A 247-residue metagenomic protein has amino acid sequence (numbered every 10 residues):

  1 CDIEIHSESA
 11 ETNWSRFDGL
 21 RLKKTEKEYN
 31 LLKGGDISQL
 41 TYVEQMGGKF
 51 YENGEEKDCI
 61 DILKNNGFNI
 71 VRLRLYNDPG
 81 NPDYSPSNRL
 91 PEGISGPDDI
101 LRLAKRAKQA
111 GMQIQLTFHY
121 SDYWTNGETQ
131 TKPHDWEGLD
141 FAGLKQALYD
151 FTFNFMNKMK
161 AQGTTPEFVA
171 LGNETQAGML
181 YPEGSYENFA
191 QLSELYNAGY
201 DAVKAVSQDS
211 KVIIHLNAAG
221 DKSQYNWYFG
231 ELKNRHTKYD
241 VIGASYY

Functional and structural regions predicted by a protein language model:
E4, Q113-Q115, K211-I213: A structural signal for isolated positions on well-ordered beta-strands in alpha/beta enzyme cores
E4-N13: Short beta-strand-plus-loop segments that form exposed binding edges in beta-rich domains
S15, N30, N66, T164 (+1 more regions): Structured loop/turn residues at beta-strand edges in well-structured enzyme cores
D18-L22, I242: Extracellular beta-strand elements of beta-rich domains used for carbohydrate recognition/degradation or cell-matrix
E28-Q113, H119-A147, A170, G243: N-terminal substrate-binding region of glycoside hydrolase catalytic domains
P86, L90, S95-L101, T125-K233 (+1 more regions): Active-site cleft segment of glycoside hydrolase catalytic domains centered on the general acid/base Glu
K238-Y247: Long, well-ordered mid-to-C-terminal structural blocks that present hydrophobic/aromatic surfaces
